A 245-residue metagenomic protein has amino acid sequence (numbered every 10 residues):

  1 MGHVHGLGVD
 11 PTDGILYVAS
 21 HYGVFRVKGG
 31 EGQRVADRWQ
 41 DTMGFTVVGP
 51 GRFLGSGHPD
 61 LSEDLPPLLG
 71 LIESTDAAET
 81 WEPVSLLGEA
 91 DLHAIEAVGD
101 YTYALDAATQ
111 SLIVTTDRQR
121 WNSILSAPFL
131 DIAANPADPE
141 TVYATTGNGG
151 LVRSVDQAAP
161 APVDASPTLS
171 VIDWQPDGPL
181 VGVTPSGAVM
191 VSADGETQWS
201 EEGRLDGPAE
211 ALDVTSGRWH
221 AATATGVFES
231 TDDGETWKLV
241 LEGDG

Functional and structural regions predicted by a protein language model:
M1-F25, D37-T46: Beta-strand-rich domains and repeat architectures in extracellular enzymes and scaffolds, especially beta-propellers
V9-D13, V47-P50, A97-D100, P136-P139 (+2 more regions): Residue-level detector of Asp-centered blade-edge/turn motifs that repeat once per structural unit in beta-propeller
A19, S56, L105-D106, T145 (+2 more regions): Residue-level marker for isolated small/hydroxyl-bearing positions within beta-strands of beta-sheet-rich domains
Y22-T42, P67-S85, S111-I124, G150-D164 (+2 more regions): Asp-box/BNR beta-propeller loop motif
R38-M43, L87-L92, S126-I132, S166-V171 (+2 more regions): Short coil/turn segments at the loop-to-beta-strand junctions that recur within blades of beta-propeller repeat folds
S62-L68, L105-A108, T184-P185: Short, solvent-exposed loop/turn segments at conserved positions within beta-propeller repeat blades
P162-S216: Intrinsically disordered, low-complexity segments enriched in Gly and acidic/Ser/Thr residues that form flexible
